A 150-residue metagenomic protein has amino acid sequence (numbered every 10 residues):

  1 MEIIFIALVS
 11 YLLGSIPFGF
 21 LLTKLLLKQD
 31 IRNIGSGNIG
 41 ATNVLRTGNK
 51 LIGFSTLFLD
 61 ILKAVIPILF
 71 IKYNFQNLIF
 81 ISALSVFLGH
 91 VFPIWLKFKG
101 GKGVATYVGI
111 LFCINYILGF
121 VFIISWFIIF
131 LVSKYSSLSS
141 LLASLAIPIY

Functional and structural regions predicted by a protein language model:
M1-I6, V65-I81, F112-G119: Helix-coil boundary and interhelical linker segments in multi-pass alpha-helical membrane proteins
E2-L26: N-terminal signal-anchor transmembrane alpha helix
I4-V9, G53-F54, I79-L84, V108 (+2 more regions): Hydrophobic alpha-helical transmembrane segments
G19-L22, G89-K99, W126-S133: C-terminal ends of transmembrane helices
F20-G53, G100: Cytosolic, membrane-interface loops and tails of multi-pass inner-membrane proteins
D30-N38, L96-T106, Y135-A143: Short, non-helical or kinked segments that cap or interrupt transmembrane helices
L45-G48, I71-F75, V104-S133, L145-Y150: Interfacial segments of multi-pass membrane proteins
R46-I71, S82-S85, L96: Multi-pass membrane catalytic core of lipid/isoprenoid biosynthesis enzymes
